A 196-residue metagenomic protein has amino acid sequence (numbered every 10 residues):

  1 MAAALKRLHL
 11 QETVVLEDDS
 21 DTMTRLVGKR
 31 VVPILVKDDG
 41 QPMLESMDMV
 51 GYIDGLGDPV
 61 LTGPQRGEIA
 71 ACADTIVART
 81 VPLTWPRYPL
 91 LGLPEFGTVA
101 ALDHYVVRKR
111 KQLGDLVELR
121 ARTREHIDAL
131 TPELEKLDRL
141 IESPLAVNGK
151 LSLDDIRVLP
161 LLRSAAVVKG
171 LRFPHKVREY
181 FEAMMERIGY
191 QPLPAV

Functional and structural regions predicted by a protein language model:
M1-H104: GST-like domain detector, emphasizing the conserved glutathione-binding G-site in the N-terminal thioredoxin-like
A4, V167, E186: Short polybasic/polar patches that bind polyanions
L61-G63, A146-K150, L193-A195: Short, hydrophobic secondary-structure boundary micro-motifs
I76, E179-A195: Short, mixed-charge aromatic SLiMs
V77-E182: GST-like fold's C-terminal all-alpha helical module
